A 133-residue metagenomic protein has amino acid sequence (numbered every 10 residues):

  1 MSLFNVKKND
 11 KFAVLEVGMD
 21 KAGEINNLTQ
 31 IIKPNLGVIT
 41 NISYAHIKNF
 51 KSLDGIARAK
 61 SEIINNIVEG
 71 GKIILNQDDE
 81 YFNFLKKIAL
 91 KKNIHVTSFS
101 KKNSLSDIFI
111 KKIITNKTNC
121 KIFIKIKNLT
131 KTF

Functional and structural regions predicted by a protein language model:
M1-N5: N-terminal phosphate/diphosphate-binding loop that engages ATP/GTP or pyrophosphate donors across diverse enzyme folds
V6, K21-E24, K60-I63: Helical "lid/switch" subdomain of P-loop NTPase nucleotide-binding domains
V6-K7, I32, I67: A generic alpha-to-beta junction signature in SAM-dependent methyltransferases
K8-K11, G70: Short acidic/histidine-rich motifs immediately flanking catalytic phosphotransfer sites in two-component signaling
D10-A22: Switch II (G3) loop of P-loop NTPases
D20-I32: Switch II of P-loop NTPase G domains
N35-F133: Acidic, Mg2+-coordinating active-site environments of NTP-dependent enzymes
